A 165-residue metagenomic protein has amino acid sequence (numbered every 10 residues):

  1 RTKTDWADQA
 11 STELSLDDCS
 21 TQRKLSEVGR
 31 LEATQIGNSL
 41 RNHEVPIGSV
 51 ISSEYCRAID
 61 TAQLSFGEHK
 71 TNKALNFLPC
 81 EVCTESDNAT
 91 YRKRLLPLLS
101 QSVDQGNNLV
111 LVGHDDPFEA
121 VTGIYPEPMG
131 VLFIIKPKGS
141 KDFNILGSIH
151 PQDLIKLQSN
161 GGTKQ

Functional and structural regions predicted by a protein language model:
R1-K73, L78-V82, I124-N144, S148-D153 (+1 more regions): Active-site-proximal alpha-helix that buttresses catalytic centers in soluble enzyme cores
I51-S52, N107-G113, P117: Beta-strand elements within well-structured catalytic alpha/beta cores of enzymes that handle phosphate/sulfate esters
C83-R92: Short, surface-exposed amphipathic charged segments that create phosphate/polyanion-binding patches used for binding
N88, L111-H114, Y125: Short amphipathic alpha-helix initiation/capping segments at coil-to-helix junctions
R92-V103: A short, acidic, amphipathic alpha-helical segment used as a generic capping/interface helix at domain edges
Q101-N107, P137-K141: A short, structured loop/turn motif at beta-sheet edges
A120: Flexible, glycine-rich active-site loops centered on histidine and acidic residues that chelate a metal or position
